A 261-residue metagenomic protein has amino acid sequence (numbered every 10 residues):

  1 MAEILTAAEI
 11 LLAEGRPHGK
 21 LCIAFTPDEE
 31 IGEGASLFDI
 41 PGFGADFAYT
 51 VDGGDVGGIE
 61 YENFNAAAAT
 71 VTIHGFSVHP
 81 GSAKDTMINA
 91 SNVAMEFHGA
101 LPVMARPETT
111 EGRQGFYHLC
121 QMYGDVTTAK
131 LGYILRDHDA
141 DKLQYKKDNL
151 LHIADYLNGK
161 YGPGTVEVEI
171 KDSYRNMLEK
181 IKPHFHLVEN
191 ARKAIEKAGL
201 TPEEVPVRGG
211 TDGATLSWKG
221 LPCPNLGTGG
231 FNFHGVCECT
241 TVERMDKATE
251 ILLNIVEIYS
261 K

Functional and structural regions predicted by a protein language model:
M1-E29, A69-I73, H79-P80, K84-M104 (+3 more regions): Alpha-helical metal-binding/catalytic segments enriched in His/Glu/Asp
M1-F64, R106, T110, Q114-C120 (+4 more regions): Acidic/histidine-rich catalytic neighborhood of metal-dependent amide-processing enzymes
L21-C22, A45-Y49, A69-T70, E203 (+1 more regions): Structural motif
Y61, A83-Q121, D141-E167: Acidic-enriched catalytic cores of C-N bond-cleaving enzymes acting on peptides and small amides
A67, L119-G132, I153, L157-E169 (+1 more regions): A glycine-rich, aromatic-flanked flexible loop/lid motif
I73, A129-D137, I170-M177: Short, hydrophobic beta-strand segments
N92-T109, F116-H118, T165, R175-C223: Active-site-adjacent substrate-binding region of metalloamidase/peptidase-like peptide-processing proteins
D125-T127, P202-I251, V256-Y259: Zn-dependent metallopeptidase/amidohydrolase metal-coordination segment
